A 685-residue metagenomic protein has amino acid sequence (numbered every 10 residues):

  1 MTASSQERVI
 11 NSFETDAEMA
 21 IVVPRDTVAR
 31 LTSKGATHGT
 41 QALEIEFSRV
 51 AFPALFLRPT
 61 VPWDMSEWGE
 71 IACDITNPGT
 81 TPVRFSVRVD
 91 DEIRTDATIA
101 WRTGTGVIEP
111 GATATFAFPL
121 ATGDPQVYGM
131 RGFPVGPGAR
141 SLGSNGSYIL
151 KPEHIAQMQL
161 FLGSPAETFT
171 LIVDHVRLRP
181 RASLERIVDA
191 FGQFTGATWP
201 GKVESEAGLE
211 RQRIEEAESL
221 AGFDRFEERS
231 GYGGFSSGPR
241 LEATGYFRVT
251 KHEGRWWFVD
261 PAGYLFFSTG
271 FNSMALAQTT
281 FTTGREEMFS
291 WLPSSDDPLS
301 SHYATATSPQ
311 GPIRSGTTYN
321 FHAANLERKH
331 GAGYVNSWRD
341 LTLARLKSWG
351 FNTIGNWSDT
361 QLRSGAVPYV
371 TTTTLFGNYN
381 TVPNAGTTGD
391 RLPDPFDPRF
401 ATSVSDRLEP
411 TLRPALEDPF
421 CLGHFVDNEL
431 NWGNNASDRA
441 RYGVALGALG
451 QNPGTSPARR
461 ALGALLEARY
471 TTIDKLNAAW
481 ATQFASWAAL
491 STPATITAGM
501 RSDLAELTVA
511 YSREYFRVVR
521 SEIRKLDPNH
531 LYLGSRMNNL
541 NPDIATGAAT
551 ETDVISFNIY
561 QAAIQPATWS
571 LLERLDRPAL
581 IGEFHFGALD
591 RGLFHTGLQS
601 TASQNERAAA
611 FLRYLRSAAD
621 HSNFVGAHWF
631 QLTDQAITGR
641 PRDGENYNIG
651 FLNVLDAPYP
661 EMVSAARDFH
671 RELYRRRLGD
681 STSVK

Functional and structural regions predicted by a protein language model:
S4-R186: Beta-rich carbohydrate-recognition modules and glycan-binding surfaces
K202-R363, V367, N380-F420, T497 (+1 more regions): Active-site-adjacent substrate/metal-binding segments within catalytic domains of carbohydrate-active enzymes
P261, F271, T279, R285-Y334 (+3 more regions): Polysaccharide-binding and catalytic clefts of secreted carbohydrate-active enzymes
G263, L346, I354, H424 (+5 more regions): Conserved, mostly hydrophobic/aromatic
T318-L326, T381-P393, S491-A505, N538 (+2 more regions): Active-site clefts of carbohydrate-active enzymes
P419-G423, D427-E429, F584, Q599-I649: Substrate-binding cleft of secreted/luminal carbohydrate-active enzymes
A440-R460, F630-K685: Aromatic-rich peripheral "rim/lid" segments of glycoside hydrolase catalytic domains that contact and position glycan
E506-G597, L615-A619: Glycoside hydrolase catalytic-domain groove-lining segments
